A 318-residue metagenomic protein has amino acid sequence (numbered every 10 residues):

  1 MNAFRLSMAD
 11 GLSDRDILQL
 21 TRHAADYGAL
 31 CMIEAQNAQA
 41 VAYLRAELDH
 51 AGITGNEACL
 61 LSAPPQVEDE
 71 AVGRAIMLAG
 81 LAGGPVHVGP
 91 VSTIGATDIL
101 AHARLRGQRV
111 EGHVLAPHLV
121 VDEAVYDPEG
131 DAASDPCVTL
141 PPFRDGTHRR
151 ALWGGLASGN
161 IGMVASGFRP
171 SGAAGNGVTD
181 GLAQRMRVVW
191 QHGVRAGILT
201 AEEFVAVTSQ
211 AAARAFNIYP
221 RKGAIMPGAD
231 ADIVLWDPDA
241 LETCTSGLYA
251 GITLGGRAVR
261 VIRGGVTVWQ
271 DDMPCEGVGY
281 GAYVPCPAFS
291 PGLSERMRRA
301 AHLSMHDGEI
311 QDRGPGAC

Functional and structural regions predicted by a protein language model:
M1-V164: Histidine/acidic residue-rich metal-binding segments in metalloenzymes
I53-G83, A133-C137, G155-V164, F168-P238: His/Asp/Glu-enriched, well-ordered alpha-helical/loop segment that forms or immediately abuts the divalent-metal
E57, P85, S92-G112, R169-D180 (+3 more regions): Short, electropositive alpha-helical surface patch
V114, S134, V138, V194 (+4 more regions): Residue-level signal for pocket-adjacent positions within structured domains
D131-P141, S246-T253, R296, M305: Surface-exposed acidic, glycine/proline-enriched linker/cap segments that occur as 15-30-residue helix-coil
G167, P227-V284: C-terminal cap of metal-dependent C-N hydrolases
D271-C318: Intein/HINT protein-splicing elements and their conserved insertion hotspots or analogous self-processing inserts
